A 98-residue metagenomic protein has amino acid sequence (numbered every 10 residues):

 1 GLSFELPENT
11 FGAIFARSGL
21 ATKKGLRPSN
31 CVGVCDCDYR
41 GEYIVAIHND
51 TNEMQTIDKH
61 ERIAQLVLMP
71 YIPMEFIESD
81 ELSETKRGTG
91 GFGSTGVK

Functional and structural regions predicted by a protein language model:
G1-M74: Compact, glycine-rich, soluble single-domain proteins
R62, I72-K98: Helix-rich terminal scaffold detector
